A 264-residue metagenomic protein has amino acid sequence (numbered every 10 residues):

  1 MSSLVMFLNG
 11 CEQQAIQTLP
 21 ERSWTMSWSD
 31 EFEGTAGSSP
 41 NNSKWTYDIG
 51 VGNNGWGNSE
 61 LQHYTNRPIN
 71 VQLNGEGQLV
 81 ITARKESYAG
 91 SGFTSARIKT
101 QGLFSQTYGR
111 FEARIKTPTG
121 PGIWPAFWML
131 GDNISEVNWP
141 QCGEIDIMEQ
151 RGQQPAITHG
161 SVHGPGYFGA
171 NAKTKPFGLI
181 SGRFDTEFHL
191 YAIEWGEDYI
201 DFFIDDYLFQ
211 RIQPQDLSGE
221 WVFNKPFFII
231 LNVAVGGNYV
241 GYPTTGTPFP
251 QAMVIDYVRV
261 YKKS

Functional and structural regions predicted by a protein language model:
M1-L4: Sec-dependent N-terminal signal peptides
F7-G10: C-terminal motif of bacterial Sec signal peptides marking the signal peptidase cleavage site
Q13-S264: GH16 jelly-roll
